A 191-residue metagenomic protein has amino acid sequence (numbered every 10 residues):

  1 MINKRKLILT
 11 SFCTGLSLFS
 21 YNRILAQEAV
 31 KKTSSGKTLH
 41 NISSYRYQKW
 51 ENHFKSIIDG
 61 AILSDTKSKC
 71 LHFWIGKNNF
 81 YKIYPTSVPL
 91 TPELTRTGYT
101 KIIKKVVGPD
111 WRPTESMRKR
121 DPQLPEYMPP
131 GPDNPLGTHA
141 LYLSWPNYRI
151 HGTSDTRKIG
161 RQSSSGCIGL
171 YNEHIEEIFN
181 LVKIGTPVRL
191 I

Functional and structural regions predicted by a protein language model:
M1-G15: N-terminal secretory signal peptides and thylakoid transit peptides that target proteins across membranes
K4-R5, C70, G169: Short, cationic motifs built from Arg/Lys/His that form the positively charged side of catalytic pockets
C13, S68, V106, N147 (+1 more regions): Short, flexible active-site-adjacent loop segments at beta-strand->alpha-helix junctions, enriched in small/polar
A29-S116, Y127-P132, H139: Cell wall/extracellular polymer interaction/catalysis modules
I57, E93, T97-G98, D110-I191: Exported/periplasmic cell-wall-interacting domains
